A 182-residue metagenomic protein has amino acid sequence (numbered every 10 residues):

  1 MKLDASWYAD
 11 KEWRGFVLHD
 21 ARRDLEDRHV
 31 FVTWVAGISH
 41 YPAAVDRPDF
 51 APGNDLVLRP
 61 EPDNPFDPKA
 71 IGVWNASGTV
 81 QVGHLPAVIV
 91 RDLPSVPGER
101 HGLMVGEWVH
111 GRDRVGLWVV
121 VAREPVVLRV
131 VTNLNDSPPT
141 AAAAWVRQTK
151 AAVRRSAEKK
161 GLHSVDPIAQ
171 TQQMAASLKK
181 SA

Functional and structural regions predicted by a protein language model:
M1-A182: Conserved active-site motif detector
